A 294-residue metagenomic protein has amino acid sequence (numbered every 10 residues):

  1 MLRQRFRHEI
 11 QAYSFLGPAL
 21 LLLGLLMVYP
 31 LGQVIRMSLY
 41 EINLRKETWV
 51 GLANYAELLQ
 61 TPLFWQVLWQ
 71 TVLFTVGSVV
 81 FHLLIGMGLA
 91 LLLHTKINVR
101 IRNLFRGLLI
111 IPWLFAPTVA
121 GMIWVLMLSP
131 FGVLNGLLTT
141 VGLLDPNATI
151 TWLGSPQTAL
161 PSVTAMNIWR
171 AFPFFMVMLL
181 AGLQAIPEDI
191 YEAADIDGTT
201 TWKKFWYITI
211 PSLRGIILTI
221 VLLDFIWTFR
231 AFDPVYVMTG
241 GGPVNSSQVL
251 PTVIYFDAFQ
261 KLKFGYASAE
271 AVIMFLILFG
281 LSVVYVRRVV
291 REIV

Functional and structural regions predicted by a protein language model:
M1-R3: N-terminal hydrophobic targeting signals that begin at the initiator methionine
R5-V294: A structural signal for multi-pass alpha-helical bundles of membrane permease subunits that mediate small-molecule
